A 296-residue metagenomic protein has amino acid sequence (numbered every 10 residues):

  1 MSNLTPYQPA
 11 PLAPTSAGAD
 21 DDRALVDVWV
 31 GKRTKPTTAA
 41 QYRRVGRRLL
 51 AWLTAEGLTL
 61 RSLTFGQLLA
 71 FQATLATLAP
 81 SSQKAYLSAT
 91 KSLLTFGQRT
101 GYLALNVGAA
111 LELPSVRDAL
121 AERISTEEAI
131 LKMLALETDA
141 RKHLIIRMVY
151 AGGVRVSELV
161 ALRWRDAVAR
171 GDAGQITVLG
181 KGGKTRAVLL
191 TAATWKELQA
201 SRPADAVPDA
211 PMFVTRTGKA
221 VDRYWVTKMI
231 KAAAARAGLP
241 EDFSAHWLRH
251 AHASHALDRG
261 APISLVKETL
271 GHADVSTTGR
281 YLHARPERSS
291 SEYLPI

Functional and structural regions predicted by a protein language model:
R23-A40, G46-L120: N-terminal core-binding DNA-recognition domain of tyrosine recombinases/integrases
L103-L105, V116-K132, G182-A192, A206-D209 (+1 more regions): DNA breakage-rejoining catalytic core of tyrosine-based enzymes
A119, E127-V156, V160, G182-K184 (+1 more regions): Basic, Lys/Arg- and aromatic-enriched nucleic-acid-binding interface segment
I130, R141-H143, R223, T227 (+1 more regions): Short, leucine-enriched amphipathic alpha-helices that occur as contiguous helical runs
S157, A161-E197, S276: Conserved tyrosine-mediated DNA breakage-rejoining catalytic core shared by Y-recombinases
G180-Q199, A210-K231: C-terminal catalytic core of Y-nucleophile DNA break-rejoin enzymes
V188, V207, T227-E268, H283: Short, basic (Lys/Arg/His-rich) helix/loop patches that form interaction surfaces in the mid-to-C-terminal regions
L270-I296: Catalytic-site neighborhood detector that most strongly recognizes the C-terminal catalytic loop/helix of tyrosine
